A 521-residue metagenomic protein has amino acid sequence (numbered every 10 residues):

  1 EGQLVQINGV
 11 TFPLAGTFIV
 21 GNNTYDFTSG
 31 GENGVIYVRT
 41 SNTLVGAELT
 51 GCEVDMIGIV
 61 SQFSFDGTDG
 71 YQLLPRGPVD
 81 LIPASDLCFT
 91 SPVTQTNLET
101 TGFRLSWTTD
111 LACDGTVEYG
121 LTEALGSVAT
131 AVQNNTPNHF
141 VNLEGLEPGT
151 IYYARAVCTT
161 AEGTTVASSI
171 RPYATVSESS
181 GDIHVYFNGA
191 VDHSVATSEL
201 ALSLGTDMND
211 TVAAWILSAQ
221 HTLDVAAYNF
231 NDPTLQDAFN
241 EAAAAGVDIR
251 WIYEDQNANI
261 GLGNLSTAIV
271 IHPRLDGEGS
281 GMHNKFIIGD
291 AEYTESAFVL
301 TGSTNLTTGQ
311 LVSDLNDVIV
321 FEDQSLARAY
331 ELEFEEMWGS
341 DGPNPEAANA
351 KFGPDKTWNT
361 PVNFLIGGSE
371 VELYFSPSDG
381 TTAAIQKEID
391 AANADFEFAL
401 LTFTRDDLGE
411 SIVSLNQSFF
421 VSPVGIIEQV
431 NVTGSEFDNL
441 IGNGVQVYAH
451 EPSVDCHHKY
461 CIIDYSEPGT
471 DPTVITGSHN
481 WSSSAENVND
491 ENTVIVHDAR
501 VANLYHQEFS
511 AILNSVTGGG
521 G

Functional and structural regions predicted by a protein language model:
E1-C88, V185: Extended non-catalytic accessory segments flanking core domains
G2-T28, T211, S218, T222 (+2 more regions): Surface-exposed interaction/gating patches
T11-L14, S61-D66, A112, T122-L125 (+1 more regions): Acidic glycine-/aspartate-rich tracts in secreted/extracellular proteins
D55-D86, S325, L332-N344, I495-G521: A recurrent domain-boundary module in secreted/ectodomain proteins
T68, E162-S168, V312, E486-N487: Beta-sandwich strand segments
S85-V176: Short, surface-exposed linear motifs at loops/turns and structural transition points
S177-S218, A226-D390, Q417, V421-S422 (+2 more regions): HKD-type phospholipase D/PLD-like phosphodiesterase module
